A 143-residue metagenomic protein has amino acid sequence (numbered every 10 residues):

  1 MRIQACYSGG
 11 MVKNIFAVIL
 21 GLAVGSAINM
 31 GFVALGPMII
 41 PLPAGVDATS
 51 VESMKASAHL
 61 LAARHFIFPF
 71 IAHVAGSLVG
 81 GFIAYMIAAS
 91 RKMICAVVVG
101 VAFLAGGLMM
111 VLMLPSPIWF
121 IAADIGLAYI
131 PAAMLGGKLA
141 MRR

Functional and structural regions predicted by a protein language model:
I3-R143: Juxtamembrane/disordered regions of integral membrane proteins
